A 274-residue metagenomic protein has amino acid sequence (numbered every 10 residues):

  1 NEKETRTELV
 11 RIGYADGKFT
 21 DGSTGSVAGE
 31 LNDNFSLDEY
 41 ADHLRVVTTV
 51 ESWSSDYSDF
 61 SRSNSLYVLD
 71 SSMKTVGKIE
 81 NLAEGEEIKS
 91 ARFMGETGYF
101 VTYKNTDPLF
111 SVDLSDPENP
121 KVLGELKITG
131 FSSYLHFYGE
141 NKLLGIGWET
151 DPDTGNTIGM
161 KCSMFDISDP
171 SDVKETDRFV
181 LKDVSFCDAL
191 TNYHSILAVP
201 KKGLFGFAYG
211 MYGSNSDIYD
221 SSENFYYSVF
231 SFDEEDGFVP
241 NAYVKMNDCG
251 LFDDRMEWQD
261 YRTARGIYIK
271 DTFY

Functional and structural regions predicted by a protein language model:
N1-Y274: Feature marking well-ordered beta-strand scaffolds used for ligand recognition
